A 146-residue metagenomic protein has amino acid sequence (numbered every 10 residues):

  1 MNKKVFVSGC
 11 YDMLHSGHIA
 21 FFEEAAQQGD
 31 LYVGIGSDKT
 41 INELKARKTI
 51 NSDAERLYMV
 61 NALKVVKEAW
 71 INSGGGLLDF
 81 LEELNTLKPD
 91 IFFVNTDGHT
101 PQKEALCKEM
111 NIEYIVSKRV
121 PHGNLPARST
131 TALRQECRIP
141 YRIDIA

Functional and structural regions predicted by a protein language model:
M1-A146: Nucleotidyltransferase catalytic core that binds NTPs
